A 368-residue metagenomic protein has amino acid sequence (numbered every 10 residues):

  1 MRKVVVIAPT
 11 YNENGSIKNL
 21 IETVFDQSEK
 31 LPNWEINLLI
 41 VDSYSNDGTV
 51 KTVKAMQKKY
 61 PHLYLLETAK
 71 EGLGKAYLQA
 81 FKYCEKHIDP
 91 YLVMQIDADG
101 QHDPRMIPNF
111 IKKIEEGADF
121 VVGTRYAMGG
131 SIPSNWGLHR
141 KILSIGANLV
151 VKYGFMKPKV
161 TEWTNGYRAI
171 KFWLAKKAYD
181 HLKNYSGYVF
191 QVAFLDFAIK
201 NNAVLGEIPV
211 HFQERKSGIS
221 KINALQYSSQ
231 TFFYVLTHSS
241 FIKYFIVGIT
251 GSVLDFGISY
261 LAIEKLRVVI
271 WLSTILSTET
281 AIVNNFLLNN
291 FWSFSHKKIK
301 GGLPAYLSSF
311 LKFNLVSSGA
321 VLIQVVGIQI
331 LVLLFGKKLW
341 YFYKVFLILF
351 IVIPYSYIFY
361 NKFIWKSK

Functional and structural regions predicted by a protein language model:
M1, D26, D180-E264, T278 (+3 more regions): Hydrophobic helical membrane-anchoring modules
K3-V5, N37, A193: Cell-envelope/extracellular polymer assembly enzymes that use nucleotide-activated donors
A8, P32-S45, L66-A69: Short beta-strand/loop segment that forms part of the nucleotide-sugar
E13-E29: Short, well-formed alpha-helical segments that are part of the catalytic scaffolds of diverse glycosyltransferases
E13-S16, S45, L73, D103: Donor nucleotide-sugar binding loop of glycosyltransferases
D42-K51, G100: A conserved acidic beta->alpha catalytic loop
H62, T68-Y83, L92, P104-N184 (+3 more regions): Acceptor/aglycone-binding surface of glycosyltransferases and processive sugar-polymer synthases
D89-Q101: Short beta-strand-to-loop acidic/aromatic patch adjacent to the donor-nucleotide binding site
